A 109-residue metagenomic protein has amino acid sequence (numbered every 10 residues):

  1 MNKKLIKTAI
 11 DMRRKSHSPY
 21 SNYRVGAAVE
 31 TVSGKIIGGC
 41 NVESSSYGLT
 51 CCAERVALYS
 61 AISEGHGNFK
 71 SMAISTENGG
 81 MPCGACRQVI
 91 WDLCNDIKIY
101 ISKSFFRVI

Functional and structural regions predicted by a protein language model:
M1, P19-S21, S45-L49: Alpha-helix N-cap/loop-to-helix boundary motif
K3-S18: Short, basic/aromatic recognition patches
I6, I37-G38: Polybasic, low-complexity association/targeting segments
Y20-N22, H66-G67: Short helix-terminating capping/connector loops at secondary-structure junctions
N22-T31: Short beta-strand scaffold segments in enzyme catalytic cores
V32, G38-I109: Zn2+-dependent cytidine deaminase-like catalytic core
